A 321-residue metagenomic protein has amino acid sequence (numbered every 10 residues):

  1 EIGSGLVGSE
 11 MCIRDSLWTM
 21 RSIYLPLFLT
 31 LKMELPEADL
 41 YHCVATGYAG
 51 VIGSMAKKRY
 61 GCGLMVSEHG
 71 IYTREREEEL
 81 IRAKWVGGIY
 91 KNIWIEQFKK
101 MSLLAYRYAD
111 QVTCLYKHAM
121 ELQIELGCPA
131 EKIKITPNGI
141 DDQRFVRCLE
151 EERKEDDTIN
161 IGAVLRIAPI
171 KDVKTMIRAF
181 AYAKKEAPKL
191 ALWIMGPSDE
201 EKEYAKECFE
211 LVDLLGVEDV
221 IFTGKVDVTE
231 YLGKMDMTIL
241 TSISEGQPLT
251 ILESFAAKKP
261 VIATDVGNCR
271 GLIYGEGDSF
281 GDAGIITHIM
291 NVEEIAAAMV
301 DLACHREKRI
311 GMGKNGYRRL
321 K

Functional and structural regions predicted by a protein language model:
E1-L6, I13: Single conserved hydrophobic/aromatic residue that forms the stacking wall/gate of nucleotide- or nucleobase-binding
L149, R153-Y182, W193-M195: Conserved donor-binding/catalytic core segment of Leloir-type glycosyltransferases
A191-F209: Glycosyltransferase donor-sugar binding loop
A205-K225: Nucleotide-activated donor-binding/catalytic signature segment of Leloir-type glycosyltransferases, i.e., the conserved
I243: Aromatic "clamp/platform" in nucleotide-sugar-dependent glycosyltransferases that forms part of the donor/acceptor
P260-A263, G267-I273: Short hydrophobic beta-strand element within catalytic cores of glycosyltransferases and related nucleotide-activated
Y274-V292, D301-R306: Conserved acidic donor-binding segment of nucleotide-sugar-dependent glycosyltransferases
A283, E294, D301, K308-K321: A short, well-ordered alpha-helix in the C-terminal region of glycosyltransferases
